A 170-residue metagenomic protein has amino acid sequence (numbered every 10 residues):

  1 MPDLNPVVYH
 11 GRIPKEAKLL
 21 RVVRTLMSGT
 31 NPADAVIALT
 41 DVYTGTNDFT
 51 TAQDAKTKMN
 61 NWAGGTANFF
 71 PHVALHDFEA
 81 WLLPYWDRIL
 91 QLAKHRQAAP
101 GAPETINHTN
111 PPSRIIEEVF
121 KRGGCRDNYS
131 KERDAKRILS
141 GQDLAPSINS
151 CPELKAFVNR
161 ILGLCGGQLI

Functional and structural regions predicted by a protein language model:
M1-I170: C-terminal accessory helical subdomains adjacent to catalytic cores in phosphodiester- and nucleotide-handling enzymes
